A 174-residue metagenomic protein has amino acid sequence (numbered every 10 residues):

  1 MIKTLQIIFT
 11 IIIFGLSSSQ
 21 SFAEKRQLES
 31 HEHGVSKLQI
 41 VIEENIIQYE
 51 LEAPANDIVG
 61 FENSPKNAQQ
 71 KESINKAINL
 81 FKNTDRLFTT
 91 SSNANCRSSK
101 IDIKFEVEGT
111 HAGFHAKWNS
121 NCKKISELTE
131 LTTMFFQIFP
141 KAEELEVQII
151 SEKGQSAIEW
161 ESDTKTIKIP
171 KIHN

Functional and structural regions predicted by a protein language model:
M1-F9: Bacterial N-terminal signal peptides that target proteins for export
I8-S17: Bacterial N-terminal signal peptides
S18-A23: Sec/Tat signal peptide C-region and signal peptidase I cleavage site
E24-N174: N-terminal soluble domains immediately following signal/targeting peptides that reside in extracytoplasmic
